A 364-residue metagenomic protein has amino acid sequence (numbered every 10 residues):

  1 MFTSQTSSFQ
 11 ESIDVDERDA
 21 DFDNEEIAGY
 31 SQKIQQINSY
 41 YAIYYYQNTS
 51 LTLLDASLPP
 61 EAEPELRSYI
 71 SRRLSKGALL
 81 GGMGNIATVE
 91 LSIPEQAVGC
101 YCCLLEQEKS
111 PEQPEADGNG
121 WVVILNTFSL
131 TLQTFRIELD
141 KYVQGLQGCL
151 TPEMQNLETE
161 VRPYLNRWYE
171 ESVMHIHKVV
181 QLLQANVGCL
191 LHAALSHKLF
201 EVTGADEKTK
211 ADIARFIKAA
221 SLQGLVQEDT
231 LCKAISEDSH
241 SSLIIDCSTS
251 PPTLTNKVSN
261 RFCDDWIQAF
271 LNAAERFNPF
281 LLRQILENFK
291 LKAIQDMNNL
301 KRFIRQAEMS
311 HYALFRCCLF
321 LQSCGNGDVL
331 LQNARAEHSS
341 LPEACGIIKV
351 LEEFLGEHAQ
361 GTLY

Functional and structural regions predicted by a protein language model:
F2-E17, I176, V180, V187-G188 (+3 more regions): A eukaryote-biased sequence property
F2-E207, T362: N-terminal uDENN/longin-like adaptor modules and analogous extended polar/low-complexity scaffolding regions in large
